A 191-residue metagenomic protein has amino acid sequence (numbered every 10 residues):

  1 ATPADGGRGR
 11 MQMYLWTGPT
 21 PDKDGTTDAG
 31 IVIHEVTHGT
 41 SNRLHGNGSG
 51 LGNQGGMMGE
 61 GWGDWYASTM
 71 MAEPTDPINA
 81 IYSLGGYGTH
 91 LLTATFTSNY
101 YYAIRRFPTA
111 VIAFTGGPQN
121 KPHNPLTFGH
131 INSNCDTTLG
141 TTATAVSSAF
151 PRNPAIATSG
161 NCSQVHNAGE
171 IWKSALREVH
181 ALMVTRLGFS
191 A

Functional and structural regions predicted by a protein language model:
A1-A191: Extracellular protease catalytic domains of secreted zymogens
